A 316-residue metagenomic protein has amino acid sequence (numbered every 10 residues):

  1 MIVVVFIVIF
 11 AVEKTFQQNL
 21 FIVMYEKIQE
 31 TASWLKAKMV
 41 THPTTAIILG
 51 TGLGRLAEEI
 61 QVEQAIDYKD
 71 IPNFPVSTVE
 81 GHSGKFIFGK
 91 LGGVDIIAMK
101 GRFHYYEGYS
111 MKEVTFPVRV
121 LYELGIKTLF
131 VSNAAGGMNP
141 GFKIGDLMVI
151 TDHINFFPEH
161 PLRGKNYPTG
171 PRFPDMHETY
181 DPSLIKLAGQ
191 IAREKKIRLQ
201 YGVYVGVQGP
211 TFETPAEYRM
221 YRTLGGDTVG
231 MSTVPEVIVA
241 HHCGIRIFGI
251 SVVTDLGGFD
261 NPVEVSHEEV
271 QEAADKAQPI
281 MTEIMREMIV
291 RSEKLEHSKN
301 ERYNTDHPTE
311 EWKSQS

Functional and structural regions predicted by a protein language model:
V23-M176: Metabolite-binding pocket within alpha/beta catalytic cores that recognizes anionic/polar moieties
W34, K38, S183, L187-R198 (+1 more regions): Generic non-transmembrane alpha-helical segments
Y122-E123, R222, H241: Non-catalytic positions within long, well-ordered alpha-helices that form the structural scaffold/packing of enzyme
N166-Y204: Metal-dependent peptidase/peptidase-like ectodomains
E194-D227: Active-site/ligand-binding-proximal alpha/beta "capping" segment
M231-E269: Zn-dependent metallopeptidase/amidohydrolase metal-coordination segment
G258-D306: His/Asp/Glu-rich mid-to-C-terminal helical/loop segments that flank catalytic regions of hydrolases
